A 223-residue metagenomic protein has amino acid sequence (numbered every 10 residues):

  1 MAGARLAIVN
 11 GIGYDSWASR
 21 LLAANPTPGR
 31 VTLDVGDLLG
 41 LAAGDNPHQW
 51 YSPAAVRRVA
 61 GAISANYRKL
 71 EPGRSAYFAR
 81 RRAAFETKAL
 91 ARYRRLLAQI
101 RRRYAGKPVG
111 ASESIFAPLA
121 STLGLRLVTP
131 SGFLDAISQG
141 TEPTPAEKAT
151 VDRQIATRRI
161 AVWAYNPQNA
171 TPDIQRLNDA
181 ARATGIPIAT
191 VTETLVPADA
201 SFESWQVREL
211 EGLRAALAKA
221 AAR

Functional and structural regions predicted by a protein language model:
M1-R223: Extracytoplasmic metal-acquisition and chelation regions
